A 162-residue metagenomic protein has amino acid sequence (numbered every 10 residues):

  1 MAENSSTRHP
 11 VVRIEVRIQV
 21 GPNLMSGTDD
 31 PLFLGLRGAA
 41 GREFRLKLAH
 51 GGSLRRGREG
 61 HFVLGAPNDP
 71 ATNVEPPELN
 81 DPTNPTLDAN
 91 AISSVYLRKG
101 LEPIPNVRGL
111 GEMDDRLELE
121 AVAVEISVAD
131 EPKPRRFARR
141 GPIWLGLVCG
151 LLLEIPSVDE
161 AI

Functional and structural regions predicted by a protein language model:
A2-I162: Regulatory, non-catalytic segments
